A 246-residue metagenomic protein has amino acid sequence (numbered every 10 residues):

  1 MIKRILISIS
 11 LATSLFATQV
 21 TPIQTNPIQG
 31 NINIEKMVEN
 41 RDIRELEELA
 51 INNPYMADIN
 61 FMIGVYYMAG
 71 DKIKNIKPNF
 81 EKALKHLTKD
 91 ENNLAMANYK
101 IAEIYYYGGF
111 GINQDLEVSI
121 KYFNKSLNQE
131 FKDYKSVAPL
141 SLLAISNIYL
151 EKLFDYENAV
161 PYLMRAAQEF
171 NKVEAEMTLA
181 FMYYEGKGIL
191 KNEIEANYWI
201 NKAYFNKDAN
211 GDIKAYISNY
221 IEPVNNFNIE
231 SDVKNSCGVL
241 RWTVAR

Functional and structural regions predicted by a protein language model:
M1-V20: Classical Sec-dependent N-terminal signal peptides that target proteins to the secretory pathway
A17-M68, T243-R246: N-terminal leader/linker segments that initiate helical-solenoid repeat arrays
R41, N53-A57, Y67-K72, E91-A95 (+8 more regions): Short helix-capping/linker turns of helical repeat alpha-solenoids
M62-G70, K100-Y107, L142-K152, T178-E185 (+1 more regions): Hydrophobic face of amphipathic alpha-helices that form TPR/SEL1-like repeat modules and related alpha-solenoid
F110, E117-N124, F154-R165, E185-K187 (+1 more regions): Tandem repeat domain/solenoid detector
Y204-R246: Terminal, low-structured helical/coil segments at or just beyond the last alpha-helical repeat
